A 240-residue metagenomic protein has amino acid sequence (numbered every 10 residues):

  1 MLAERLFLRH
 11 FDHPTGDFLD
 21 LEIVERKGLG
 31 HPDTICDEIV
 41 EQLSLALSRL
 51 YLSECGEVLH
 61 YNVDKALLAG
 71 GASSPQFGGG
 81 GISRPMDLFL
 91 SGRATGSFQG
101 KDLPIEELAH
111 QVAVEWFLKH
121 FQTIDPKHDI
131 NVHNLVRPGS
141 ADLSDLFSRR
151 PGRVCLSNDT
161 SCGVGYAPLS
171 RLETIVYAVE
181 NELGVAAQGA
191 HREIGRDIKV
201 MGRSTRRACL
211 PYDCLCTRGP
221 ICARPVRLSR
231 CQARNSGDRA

Functional and structural regions predicted by a protein language model:
M1-E57: N-terminal, positively charged regions that mediate nucleic acid binding
M1-R5, H31-P32, A113-F121, A187 (+1 more regions): RNase H-like, Mg2+-dependent phosphodiesterase core, and more generally RNA phosphate-backbone-engaging helix-loop
L2, F7, G56, D64-S83 (+3 more regions): Short edge beta-strands and adjacent turn/loop segments
F18-K27, S91-G96, L156-G163, C216-C222: A short small-residue
K27-I35, I39, V58, G80 (+6 more regions): Catalytic cores of large soluble enzymes that bind and process phosphate-bearing ligands
R49-K127: Glycine-rich, N-terminal phosphate-binding loop and its surrounding beta-alpha-beta segment
H110-R230: Glycine-rich, mobile lid/loop segments that gate access to catalytic sites or pores
S229-A240: Long, well-ordered mid-to-C-terminal structural blocks that present hydrophobic/aromatic surfaces
